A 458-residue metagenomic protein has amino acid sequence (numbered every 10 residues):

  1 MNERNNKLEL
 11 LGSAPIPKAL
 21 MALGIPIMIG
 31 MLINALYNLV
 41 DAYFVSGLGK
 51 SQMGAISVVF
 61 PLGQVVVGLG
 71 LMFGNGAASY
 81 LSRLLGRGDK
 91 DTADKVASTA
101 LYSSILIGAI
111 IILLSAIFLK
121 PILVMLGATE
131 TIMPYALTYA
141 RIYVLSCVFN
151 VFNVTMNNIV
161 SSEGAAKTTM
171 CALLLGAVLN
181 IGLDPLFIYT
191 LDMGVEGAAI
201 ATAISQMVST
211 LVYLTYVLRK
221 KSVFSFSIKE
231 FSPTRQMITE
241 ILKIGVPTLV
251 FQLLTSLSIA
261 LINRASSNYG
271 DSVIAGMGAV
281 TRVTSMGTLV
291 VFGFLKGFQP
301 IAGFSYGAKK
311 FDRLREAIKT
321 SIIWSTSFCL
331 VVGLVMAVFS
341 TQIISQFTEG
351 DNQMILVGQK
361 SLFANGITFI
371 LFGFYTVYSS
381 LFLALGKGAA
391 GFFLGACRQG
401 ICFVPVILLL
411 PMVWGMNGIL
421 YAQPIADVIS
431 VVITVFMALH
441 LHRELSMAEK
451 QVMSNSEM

Functional and structural regions predicted by a protein language model:
M1-G24, L81-V148, D192-V246, A302-T368 (+1 more regions): Short alpha-helical transmembrane segments in multi-pass integral membrane proteins
L11-Y43, G47-L48, Q64-G76, Y80 (+6 more regions): N-terminal transmembrane alpha-helices
A22-D41, I142, N153, G176 (+4 more regions): Transmembrane helical elements of multi-pass membrane transporters/channels
I25, I29, V59-L62, Y102 (+14 more regions): Hydrophobic residues within alpha-helical transmembrane segments of multi-pass solute transporters/permease subunits
L32, L36-G54, L123-E130, L186-M193 (+4 more regions): Helix-terminus/linker motif at the lipid-water interface of multi-pass membrane proteins
M53-L113, N150-T169, G276-S340, F372-L394: Small-residue-rich hydrophobic transmembrane alpha-helices
V65-G68, I112, N180-D184, T210-L214 (+4 more regions): Hydrophobic transmembrane alpha-helices of multi-pass small-molecule transporters
G74, Y143-S161, T169-A177, A198-L211 (+4 more regions): Short runs within selected transmembrane alpha-helices of multi-pass transporters and secretion channels
